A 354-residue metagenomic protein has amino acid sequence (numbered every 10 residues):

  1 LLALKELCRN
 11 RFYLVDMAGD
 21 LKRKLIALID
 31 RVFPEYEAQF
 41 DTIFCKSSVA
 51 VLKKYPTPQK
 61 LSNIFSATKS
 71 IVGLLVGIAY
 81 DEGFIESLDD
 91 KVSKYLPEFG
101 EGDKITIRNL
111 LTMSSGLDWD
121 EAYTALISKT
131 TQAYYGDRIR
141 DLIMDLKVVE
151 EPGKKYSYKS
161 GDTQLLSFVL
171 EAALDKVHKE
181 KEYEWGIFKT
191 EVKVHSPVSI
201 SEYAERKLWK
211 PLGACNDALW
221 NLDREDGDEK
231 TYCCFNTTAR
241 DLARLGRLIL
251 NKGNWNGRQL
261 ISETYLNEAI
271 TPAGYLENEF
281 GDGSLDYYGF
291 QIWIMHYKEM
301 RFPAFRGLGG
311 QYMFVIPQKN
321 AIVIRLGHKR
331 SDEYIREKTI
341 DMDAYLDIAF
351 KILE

Functional and structural regions predicted by a protein language model:
L1-L61: A detector of single, family-specific signature residues that are central to catalytic or substrate-handling motifs
S62-S87, L110, L166-L170, L242-L245 (+1 more regions): Active-site SXXK
D81-D118, D145-K147, D175-Y232: Active-site helix/loop module of the DD-peptidase/beta-lactamase fold, centered on the serine-lysine SxxK catalytic
E98-L126, I139-D141, D145-K154, G161-Q164 (+1 more regions): Conserved catalytic neighborhood of penicillin-recognizing serine enzymes
D162-L170, C233-N254, Q311-G327: Active-site-proximal alpha-helical segments within enzyme catalytic domains
Y203-E205, K210-T271: Active-site-proximal binding-pocket segments
C215-N221, I270-I322: Active-site Gly/Thr loop motif
F305-E354: Structured C-terminal helix/loop/strand segments within mature extracytoplasmic catalytic/sensor domains
